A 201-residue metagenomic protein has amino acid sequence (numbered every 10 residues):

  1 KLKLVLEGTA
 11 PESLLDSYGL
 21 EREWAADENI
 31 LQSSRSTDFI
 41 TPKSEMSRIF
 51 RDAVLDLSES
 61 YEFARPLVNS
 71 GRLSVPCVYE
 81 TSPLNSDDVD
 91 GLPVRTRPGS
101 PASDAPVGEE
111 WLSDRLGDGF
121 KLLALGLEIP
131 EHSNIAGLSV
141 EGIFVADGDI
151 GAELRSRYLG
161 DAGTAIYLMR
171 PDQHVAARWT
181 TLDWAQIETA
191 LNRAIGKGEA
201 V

Functional and structural regions predicted by a protein language model:
K1: Structured adenosyl-cofactor binding patch, chiefly the S-adenosyl-L-methionine
L4-V201: Helical substrate-recognition/capping region of FAD-dependent monooxygenase/halogenase enzymes
